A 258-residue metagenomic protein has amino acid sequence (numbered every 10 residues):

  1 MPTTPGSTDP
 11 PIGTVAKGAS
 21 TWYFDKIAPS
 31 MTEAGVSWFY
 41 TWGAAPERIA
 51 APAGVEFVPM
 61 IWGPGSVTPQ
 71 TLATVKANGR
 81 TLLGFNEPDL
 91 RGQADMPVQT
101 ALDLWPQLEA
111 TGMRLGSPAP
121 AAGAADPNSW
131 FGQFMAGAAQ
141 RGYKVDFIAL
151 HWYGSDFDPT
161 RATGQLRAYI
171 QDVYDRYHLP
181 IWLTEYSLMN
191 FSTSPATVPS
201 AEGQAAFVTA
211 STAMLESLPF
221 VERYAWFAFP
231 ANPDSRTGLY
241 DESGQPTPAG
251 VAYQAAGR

Functional and structural regions predicted by a protein language model:
M1-V15: Ser/Thr/Gly/Pro-rich low-complexity, disordered linker/stalk segments of secreted and cell-surface proteins
I12-K17, A34-W38, A53-E56, A77-T81 (+4 more regions): Loop/turn elements at helix/coil->beta-strand transitions in domains of secreted/extracellular proteins
G13-L82, D89-Q93, T100: N-terminal carbohydrate-binding/catalytic regions of secreted carbohydrate-active enzymes
S20, G112-G132, F147, H178-F191 (+1 more regions): Aromatic-lined carbohydrate-recognition surfaces of secreted/lumenal glycan-active proteins
F24-K26, F39-R48, G63-V75, Q99-D103 (+3 more regions): Alpha-helical scaffolding within the catalytic cores of extracellular/periplasmic polymer-degrading hydrolases
I49-G63, V75, T193, V198-P199 (+1 more regions): Aromatic-rich peripheral "rim/lid" segments of glycoside hydrolase catalytic domains that contact and position glycan
N86, F131-D172, Y177-S192, F227: Aromatic- and acid-rich polysaccharide-binding/catalytic face of secreted or lumenal carbohydrate-active enzymes
Q93-T100, A125-D126, R161-Q165, A196-F207 (+1 more regions): Alpha-helix N-cap and loop-to-helix initiation/capping positions
